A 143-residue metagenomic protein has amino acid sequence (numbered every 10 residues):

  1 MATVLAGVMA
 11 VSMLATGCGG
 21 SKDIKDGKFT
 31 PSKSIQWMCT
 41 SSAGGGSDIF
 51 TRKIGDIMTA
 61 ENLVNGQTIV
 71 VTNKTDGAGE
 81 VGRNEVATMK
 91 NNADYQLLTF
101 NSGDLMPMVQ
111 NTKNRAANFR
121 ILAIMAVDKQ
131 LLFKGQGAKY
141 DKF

Functional and structural regions predicted by a protein language model:
M1-S34: Short, low-complexity disordered leader/linker segments with a strong preference for bacterial N-terminal type II
T3, G7, T16, P107-M108 (+2 more regions): Generic detector of low-complexity/intrinsically disordered segments and short hydrophobic N-terminal stretches
G7, G20, G77-E80, N111-T112 (+1 more regions): A generic structural micro-environment signature that highlights single residues at secondary-structure boundaries
M9, L97-L98, L122, L132: Well-ordered beta-strand positions enriched in small/hydrophobic/aromatic, beta-favoring residues
L14, N91, G137: Residue-level marker of positions within ordered structural domains that often coincide with functionally constrained
G17, N84, M108-K113, L122-M125 (+1 more regions): Surface-exposed loop/turn and secondary-structure junction residues enriched for glycine/proline
K22-N118: N-terminal (or domain-start) structured segment
R120-F143: A conserved helix-loop-strand patch within extracytoplasmic ligand-binding domains of the periplasmic binding
